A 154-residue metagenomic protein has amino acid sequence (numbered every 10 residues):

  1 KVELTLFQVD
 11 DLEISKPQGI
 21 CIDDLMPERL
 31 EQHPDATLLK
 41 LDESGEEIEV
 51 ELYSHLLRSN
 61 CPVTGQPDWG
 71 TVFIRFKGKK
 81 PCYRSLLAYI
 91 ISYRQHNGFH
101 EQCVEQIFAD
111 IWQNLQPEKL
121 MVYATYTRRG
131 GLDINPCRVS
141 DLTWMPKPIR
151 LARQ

Functional and structural regions predicted by a protein language model:
K1-Q154: N-terminal intrinsically disordered, cationic/polar leader segments that include organellar targeting peptides
